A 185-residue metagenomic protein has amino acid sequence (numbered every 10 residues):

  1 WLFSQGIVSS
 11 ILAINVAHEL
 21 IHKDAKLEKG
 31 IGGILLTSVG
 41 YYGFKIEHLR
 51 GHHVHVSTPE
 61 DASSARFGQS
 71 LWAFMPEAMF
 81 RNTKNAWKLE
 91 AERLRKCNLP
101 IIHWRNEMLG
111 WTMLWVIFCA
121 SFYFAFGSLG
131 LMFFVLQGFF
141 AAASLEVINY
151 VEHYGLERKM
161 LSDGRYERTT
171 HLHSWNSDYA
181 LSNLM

Functional and structural regions predicted by a protein language model:
W1-S10, I102-V147: Alpha-helical bilayer-embedded segments of polytopic membrane proteins, i.e., transmembrane/intramembrane helices
S4-H22, Y42-K45, A78-A86, G138-E157 (+1 more regions): Transmembrane alpha-helical segments that form the membrane-embedded catalytic/substrate-channel core of multi-pass
G6-I11, H22-E28, R95-K96, F122: Short amphipathic alpha-helical segments, especially helix-boundary/capping motifs
I11-N15, F134, N183-M185: Short alpha-helical catalytic segment bearing the HExxH-like zincin motif of zinc-dependent metalloproteases
H18, S64-G68, F124-F126: Short, exposed beta-strand "edge-strand" segments with a Pro/Gly-rich flavor and a Y/T-containing core
E19-D24, E90-R93, I117: Short hydrophobic/aromatic-rich motifs at helix boundaries and adjacent loops
K26-K96, Y154-M185: Membrane-proximal soluble regions of multi-pass membrane proteins
